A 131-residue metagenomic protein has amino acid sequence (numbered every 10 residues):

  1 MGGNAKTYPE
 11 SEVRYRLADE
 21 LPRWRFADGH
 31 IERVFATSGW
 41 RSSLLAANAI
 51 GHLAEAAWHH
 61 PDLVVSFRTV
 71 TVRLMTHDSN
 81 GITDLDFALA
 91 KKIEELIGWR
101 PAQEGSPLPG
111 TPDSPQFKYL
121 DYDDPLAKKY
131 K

Functional and structural regions predicted by a protein language model:
M1-K131: Long, contiguous binding/interaction regions
